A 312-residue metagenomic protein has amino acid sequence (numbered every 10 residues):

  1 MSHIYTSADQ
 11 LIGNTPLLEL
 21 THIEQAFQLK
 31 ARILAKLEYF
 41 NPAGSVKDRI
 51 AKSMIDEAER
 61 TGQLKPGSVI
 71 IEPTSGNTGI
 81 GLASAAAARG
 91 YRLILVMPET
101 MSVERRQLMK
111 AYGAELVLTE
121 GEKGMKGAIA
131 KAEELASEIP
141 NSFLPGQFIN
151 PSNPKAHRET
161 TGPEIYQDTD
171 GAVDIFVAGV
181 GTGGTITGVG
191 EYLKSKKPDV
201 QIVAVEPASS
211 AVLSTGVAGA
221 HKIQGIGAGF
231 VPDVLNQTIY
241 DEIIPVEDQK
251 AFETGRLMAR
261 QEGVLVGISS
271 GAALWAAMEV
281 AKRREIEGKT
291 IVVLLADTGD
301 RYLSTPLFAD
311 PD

Functional and structural regions predicted by a protein language model:
M1-D312: PLP-dependent amino-acid enzyme catalytic core
